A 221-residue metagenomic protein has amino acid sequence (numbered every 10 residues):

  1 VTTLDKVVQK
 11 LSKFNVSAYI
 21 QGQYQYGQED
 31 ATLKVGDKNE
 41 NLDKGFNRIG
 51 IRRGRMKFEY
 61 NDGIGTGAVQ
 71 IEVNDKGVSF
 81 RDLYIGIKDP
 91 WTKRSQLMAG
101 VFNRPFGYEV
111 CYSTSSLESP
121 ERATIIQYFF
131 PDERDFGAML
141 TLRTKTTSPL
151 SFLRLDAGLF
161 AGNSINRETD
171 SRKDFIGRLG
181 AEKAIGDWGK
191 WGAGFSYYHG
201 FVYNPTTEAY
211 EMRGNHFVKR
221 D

Functional and structural regions predicted by a protein language model:
D5-I165, T169-I176, G180-D187, G192-H199: Outer membrane beta-barrel
T32-K44, Y203-D221: Solvent-exposed loop segments that connect transmembrane elements
